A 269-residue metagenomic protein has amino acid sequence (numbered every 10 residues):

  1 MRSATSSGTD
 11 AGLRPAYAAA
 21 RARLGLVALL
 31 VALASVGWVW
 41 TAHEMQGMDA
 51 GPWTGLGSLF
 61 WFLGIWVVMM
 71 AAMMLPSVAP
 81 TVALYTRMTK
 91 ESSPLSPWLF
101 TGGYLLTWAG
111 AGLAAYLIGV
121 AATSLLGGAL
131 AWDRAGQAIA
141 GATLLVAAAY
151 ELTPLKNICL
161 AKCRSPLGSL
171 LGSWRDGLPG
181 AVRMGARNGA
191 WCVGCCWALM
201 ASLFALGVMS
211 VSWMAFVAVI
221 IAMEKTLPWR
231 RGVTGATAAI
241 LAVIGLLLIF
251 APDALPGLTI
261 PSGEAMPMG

Functional and structural regions predicted by a protein language model:
M1-V68, T123, G127-W132, P154-R175 (+1 more regions): Histidine-/acidic- and/or cysteine-rich, low-complexity loops and terminal segments associated with membrane
R2, G12-A18, L63-L105: Juxtamembrane transmembrane-helix termini in multi-pass membrane transport proteins
R23-V27, S58-F62, S96, F100 (+3 more regions): Residue-level signature of transmembrane alpha-helical entry/exit and packing/kink sites in multi-pass membrane
A28-V39, F60, G64, V68 (+8 more regions): Lipid-exposed faces of alpha-helical membrane segments in multi-pass integral membrane proteins
A79-T86, L152-K156, I221-P228: C-terminal ends of transmembrane helices
E91-A121, C195-W229, G235-L241: A small-residue-rich subset of transmembrane alpha-helices
A109-S124, G128-A129, A135-S165: Transmembrane alpha-helix/helix-exit interface in multi-pass inner-membrane proteins
K156-M200: A mid-sequence, solvent-exposed acidic-amphipathic segment
